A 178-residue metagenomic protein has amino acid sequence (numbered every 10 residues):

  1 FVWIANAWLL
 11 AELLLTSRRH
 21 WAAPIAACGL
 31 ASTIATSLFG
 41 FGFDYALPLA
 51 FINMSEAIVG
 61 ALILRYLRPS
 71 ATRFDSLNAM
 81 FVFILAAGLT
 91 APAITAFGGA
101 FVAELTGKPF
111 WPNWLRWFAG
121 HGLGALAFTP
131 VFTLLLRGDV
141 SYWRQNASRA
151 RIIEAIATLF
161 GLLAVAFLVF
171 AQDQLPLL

Functional and structural regions predicted by a protein language model:
F1, N6-K108, T129-L178: Short helix-perturbing small/polar motifs within transmembrane alpha-helices
F83, W111-G124: Short aromatic-rich membrane-water interface segments that cap or initiate transmembrane helices in multi-pass membrane
